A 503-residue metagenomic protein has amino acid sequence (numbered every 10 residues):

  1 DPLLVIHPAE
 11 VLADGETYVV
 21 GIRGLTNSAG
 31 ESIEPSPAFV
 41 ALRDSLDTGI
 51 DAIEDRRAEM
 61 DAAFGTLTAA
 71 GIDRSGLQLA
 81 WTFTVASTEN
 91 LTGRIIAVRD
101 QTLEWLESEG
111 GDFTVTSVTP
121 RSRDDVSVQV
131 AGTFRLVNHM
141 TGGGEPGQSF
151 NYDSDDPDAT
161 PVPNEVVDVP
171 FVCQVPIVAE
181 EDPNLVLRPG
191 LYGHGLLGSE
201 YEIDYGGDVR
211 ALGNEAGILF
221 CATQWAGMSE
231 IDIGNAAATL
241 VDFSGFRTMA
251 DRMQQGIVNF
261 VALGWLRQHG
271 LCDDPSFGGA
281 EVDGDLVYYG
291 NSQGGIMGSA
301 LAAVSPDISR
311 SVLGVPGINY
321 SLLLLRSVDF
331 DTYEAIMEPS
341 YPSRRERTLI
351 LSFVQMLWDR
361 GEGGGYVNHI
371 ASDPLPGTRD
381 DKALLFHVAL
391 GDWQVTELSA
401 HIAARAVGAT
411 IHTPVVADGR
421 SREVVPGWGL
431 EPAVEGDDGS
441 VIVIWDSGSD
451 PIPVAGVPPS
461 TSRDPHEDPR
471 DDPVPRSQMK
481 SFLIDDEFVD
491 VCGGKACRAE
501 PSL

Functional and structural regions predicted by a protein language model:
D1-V137, T141-G144: Acidic, low-complexity Ser/Thr/Gly/Pro-rich repeat segments typical of extracellular/periplasmic and surface-exposed
A9-A13, V162, Q174-L185, A211 (+4 more regions): Surface-exposed acidic, glycine-flexible loop patches that form ligand/cofactor-binding and adhesion interfaces
T17-G21, S28-F39, R94-A97, G142-G147 (+7 more regions): Short, solvent-exposed loop/turn and secondary-structure capping segments
T84, P189-Y192, L219-Q224, V287-Y289 (+3 more regions): Structural recognition of the beta-strand scaffold that forms the well-ordered cores of secreted hydrolase catalytic
M140-T141, E180, L196-Y201, G227-D232 (+7 more regions): Flexible loop/turn segments at secondary-structure boundaries
G144-D168, E181-F277: Cap/lid segment of the alpha/beta-hydrolase catalytic domain
R252-Q255, S309-L503: C-terminal subdomain of alpha/beta-hydrolase-fold enzymes, centered on the catalytic histidine and its supporting
L266, L271-L325: Primarily recognizes the serine-hydrolase "nucleophile elbow" in alpha/beta-hydrolase and SGNH/GDSL folds
